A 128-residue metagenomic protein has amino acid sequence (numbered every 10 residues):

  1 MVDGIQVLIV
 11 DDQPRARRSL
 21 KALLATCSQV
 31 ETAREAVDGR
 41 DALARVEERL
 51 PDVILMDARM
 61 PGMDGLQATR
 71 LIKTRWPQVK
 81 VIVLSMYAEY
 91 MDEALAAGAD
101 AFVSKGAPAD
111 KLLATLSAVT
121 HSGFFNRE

Functional and structural regions predicted by a protein language model:
D11, D57: Active-site residues of response regulator receiver
P14-R34: Two-component/phosphorelay signaling modules centered on CheY-like receiver
D38-D41, D64-Q67: Acidic catalytic/metal-coordinating carboxylates
E47-R49, L71-V79, A97: Conserved phosphotransfer cores of two-component systems
R49-L55: Active-site beta3 strand of CheY-like receiver
M60: Receiver (REC) domain active-site loop signature in two-component systems and cognate sites in sensor histidine kinases
Q67, Y87-V103, A107, K111-A114: Alpha4 helix (beta4-alpha4-beta5 surface) of REC/receiver domains from two-component response regulators
